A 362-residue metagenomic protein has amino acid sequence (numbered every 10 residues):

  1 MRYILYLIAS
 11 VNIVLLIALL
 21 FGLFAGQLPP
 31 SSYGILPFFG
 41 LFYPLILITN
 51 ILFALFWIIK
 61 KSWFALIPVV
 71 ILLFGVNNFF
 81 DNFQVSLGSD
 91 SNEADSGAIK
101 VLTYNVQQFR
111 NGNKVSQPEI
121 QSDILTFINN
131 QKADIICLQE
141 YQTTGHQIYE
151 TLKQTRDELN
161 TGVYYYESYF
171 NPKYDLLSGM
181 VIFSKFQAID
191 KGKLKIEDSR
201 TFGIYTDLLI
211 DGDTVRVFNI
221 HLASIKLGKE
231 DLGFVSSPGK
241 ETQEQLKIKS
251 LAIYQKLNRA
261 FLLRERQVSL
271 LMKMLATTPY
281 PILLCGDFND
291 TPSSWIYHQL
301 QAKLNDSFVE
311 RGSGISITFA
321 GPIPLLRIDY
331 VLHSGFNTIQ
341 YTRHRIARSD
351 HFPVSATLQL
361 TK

Functional and structural regions predicted by a protein language model:
M1-Q154, N171-D175, M180, V268-S269 (+1 more regions): N-terminal, active-site-proximal structural segment of metallo-dependent hydrolase catalytic domains
Y6-L19, F24-L55, A65-L66, K193-L194 (+2 more regions): Metal-dependent phosphoester-hydrolase catalytic domains
L73-S96, N113, I135-F234, H344-I346: Structured beta-strand-rich core segments of catalytic domains in phosphoester-bond hydrolases
K100-V106, I120, I124-I148, T206 (+6 more regions): Active-site beta-strand/loop signature of hydrolases that rely on acidic residues for catalysis
T103-E119, Q142-H146, K226-A260: Acidic/histidine-rich helix-loop elements that form or flank divalent-metal/phosphate-binding sites at the catalytic
Q107-F109, T143, F186-A188, L222-I225 (+4 more regions): Short, solvent-exposed loop/turn segments at secondary-structure junctions
P118-I120, L152-R156, F234-S236, L300-K303: Glycine-rich, phosphate-binding/catalytic loops in enzymes
N130-K132, G162-Y164, N305-R311: Short, structured active-site-proximal loop/turn typified by the sulfatase FGly-forming signature C/S-X-P-X-R
